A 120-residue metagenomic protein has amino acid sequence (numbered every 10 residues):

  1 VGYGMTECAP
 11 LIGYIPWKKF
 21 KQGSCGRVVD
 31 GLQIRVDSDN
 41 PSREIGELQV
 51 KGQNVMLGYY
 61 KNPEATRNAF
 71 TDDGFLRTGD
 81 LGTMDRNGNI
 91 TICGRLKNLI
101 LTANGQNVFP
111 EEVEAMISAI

Functional and structural regions predicted by a protein language model:
V1-K21, Q33: Gly/Ser/Thr-rich phosphate-binding loop
A9, N104-V108: Alpha-helix capping and helix-loop boundary segments enriched in small/acidic/polar residues
V28, N40-T102: Conserved ATP-binding/catalytic segment of the ANL
Q33-R35, L81: Short, surface-exposed charged micro-motifs
I34, G88, I117: Residue-level signal for inorganic ion chemistry
G82, M116-S118: Hydrophobic C-terminal alpha-helix "anchor/cap" residues
E112: Phosphate/diphosphate-binding loops
